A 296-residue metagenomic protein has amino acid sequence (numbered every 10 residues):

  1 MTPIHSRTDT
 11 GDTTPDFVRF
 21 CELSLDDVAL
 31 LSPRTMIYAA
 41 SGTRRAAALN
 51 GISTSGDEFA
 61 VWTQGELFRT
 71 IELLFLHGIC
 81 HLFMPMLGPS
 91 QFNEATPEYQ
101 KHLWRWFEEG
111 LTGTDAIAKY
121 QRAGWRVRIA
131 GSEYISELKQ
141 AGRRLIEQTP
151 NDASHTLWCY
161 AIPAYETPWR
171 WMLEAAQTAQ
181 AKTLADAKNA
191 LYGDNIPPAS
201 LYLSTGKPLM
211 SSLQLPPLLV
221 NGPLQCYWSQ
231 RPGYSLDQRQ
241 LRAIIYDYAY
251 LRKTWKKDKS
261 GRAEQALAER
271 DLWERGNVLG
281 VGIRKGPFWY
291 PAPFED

Functional and structural regions predicted by a protein language model:
M1-D296: Flexible, compositionally biased loop and terminal segments
